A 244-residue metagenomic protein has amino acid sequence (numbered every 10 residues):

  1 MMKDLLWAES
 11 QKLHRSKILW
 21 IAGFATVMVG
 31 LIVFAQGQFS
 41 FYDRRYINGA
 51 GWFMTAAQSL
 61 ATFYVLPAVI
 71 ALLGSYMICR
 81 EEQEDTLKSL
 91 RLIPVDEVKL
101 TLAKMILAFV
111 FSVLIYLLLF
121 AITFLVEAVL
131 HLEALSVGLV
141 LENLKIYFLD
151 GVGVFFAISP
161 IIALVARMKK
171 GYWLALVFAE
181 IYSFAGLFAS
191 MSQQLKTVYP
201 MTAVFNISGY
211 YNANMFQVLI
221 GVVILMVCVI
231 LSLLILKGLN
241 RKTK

Functional and structural regions predicted by a protein language model:
M1-T26, K170: Aromatic- and glycine-rich beta-strand/loop motifs that create alpha-glucan
E9, L13, R91, S159-K170 (+1 more regions): Generic transmembrane alpha-helix motif of multi-pass integral membrane proteins
K17-L19, D96-V98, L102, L139 (+2 more regions): Membrane-helix interface segments
K17-S40, Q58-L73, L114, A175-G186 (+1 more regions): Hydrophobic alpha-helical transmembrane segments of multi-pass membrane transport/permease proteins
M28-L66, I70, L102-M168, S208-N212: Secretory targeting signals
A35-M54, Y172, L176-K244: Terminal transmembrane helical anchor/hairpin motif
I70-G74, I122, P160-I161, P200 (+1 more regions): Hydrophobic/aromatic residues in alpha-helical transmembrane segments
M77-F109: Helix-loop-helix units of permease transmembrane domains in multi-pass membrane transporters, especially ABC
